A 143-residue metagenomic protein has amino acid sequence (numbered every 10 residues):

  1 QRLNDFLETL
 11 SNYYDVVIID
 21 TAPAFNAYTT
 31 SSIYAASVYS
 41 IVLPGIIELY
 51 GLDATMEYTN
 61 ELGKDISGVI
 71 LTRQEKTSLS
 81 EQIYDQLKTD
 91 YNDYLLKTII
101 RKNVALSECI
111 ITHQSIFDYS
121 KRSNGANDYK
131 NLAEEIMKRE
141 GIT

Functional and structural regions predicted by a protein language model:
Q1-D15, C109-T112: P-loop/Walker-type NTP enzyme "switch/lid" segment
Q1-R2, I47, G51, L79 (+1 more regions): Soluble or luminal CAZymes and related metallo-dependent hydrolases
R2-D5, A54, Q82-Q86, D128-N131 (+1 more regions): Alpha-helical elements of Rossmann-like donor-binding domains used by nucleotide-donor carbohydrate transfer enzymes
E8-R101: Conserved catalytic-core segment of NTP-binding enzymes
P23-F25, V104, S120-S123: Short, well-ordered turn and helix-capping elements at secondary-structure junctions
K102-I110: Short, glycine-rich, amphipathic interfacial segments at transmembrane boundaries or analogous
I110-N131: C-terminal boundary of histidine-terminating zinc-finger modules
I136-T143: Short, hydrophobic alpha-helical segments
